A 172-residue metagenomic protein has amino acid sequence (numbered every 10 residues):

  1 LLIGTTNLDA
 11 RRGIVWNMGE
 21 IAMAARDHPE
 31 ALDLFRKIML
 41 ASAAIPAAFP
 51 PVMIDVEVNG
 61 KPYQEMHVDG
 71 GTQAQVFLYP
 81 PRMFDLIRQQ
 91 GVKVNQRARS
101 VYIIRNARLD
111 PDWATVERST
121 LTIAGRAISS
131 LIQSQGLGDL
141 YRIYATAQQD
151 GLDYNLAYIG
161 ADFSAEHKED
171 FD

Functional and structural regions predicted by a protein language model:
L1-D172: Patatin-like phospholipase
